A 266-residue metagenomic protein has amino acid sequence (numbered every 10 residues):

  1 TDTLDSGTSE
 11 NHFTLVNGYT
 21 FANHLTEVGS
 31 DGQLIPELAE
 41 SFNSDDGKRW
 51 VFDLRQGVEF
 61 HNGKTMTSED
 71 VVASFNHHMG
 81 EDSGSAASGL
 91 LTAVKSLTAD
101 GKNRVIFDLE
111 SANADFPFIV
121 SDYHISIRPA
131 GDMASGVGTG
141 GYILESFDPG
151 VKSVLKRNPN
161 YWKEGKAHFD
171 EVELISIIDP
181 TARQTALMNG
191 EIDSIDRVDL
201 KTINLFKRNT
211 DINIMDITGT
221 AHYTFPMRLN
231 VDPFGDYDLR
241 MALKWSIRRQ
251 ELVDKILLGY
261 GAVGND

Functional and structural regions predicted by a protein language model:
T1-D46, N76, V137-G138: N-terminal lobe/hinge region of extracytoplasmic solute-binding protein
T1-G18, L38, K64, A86 (+2 more regions): A structural "hinge/loop" feature
Q33, N113, F118-E173, D179-T181: Gly/Pro-rich hinge or "lid" segments in bacterial periplasmic/extracellular proteins
E40-G84, D100, I106, A186 (+1 more regions): Aromatic- and charge-enriched surface segment that lines or borders ligand/interaction sites
N43, A87-A130: Surface-exposed binding/hinge segments that line and control ligand-binding clefts or catalytic entry sites
T67-S74, R104-I106, G140-G141, F169-E171 (+3 more regions): Alpha-helical secondary-structure segments
N160-L205, P233, M241, W245: Ligand-site clamp/hinge motif
N204-D216: Ligand-binding "clamshell"
